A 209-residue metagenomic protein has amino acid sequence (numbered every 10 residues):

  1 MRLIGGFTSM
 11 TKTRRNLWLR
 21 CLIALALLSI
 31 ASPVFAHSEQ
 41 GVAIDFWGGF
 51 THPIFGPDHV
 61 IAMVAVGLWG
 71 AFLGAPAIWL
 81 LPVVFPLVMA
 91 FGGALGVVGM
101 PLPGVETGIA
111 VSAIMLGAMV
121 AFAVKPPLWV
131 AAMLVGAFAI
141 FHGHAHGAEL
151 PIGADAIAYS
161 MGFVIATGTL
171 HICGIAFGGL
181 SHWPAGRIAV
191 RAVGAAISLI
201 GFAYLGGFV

Functional and structural regions predicted by a protein language model:
G5, T11-V209: Membrane metalloprotein/metal-transporter helix-bundle signature
